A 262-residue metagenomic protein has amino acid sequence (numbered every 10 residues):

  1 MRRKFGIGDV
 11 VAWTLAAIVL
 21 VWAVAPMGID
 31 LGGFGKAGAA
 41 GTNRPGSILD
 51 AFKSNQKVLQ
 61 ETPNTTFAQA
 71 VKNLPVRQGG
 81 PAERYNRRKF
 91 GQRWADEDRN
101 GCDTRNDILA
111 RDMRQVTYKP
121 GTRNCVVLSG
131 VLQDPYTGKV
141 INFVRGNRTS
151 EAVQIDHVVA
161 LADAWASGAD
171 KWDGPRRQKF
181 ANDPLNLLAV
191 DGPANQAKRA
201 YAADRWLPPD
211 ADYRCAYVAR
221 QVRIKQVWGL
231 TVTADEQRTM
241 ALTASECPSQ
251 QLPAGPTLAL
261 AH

Functional and structural regions predicted by a protein language model:
M1, W22-A25, A37-N43, P208: Compositionally biased, charge-rich terminal segments
M1-L15: N-terminal Sec-pathway targeting helices
G6, D103-T104, D134-P135, A200-A203: Secondary-structure junction/capping motif
A17-D30: Hydrophobic alpha-helical membrane-insertion segments, chiefly the h-region of N-terminal signal peptides
G28, G32-C102, E236, T243-S245 (+1 more regions): N-terminal module-boundary/linker segments of secreted carbohydrate-active enzymes
N64, A68-V71, A82, R105-N106 (+6 more regions): Extracytoplasmic/secreted envelope proteins and their assembly/folding machinery, especially bacterial periplasmic
P81-Q154, V158-V159: Secreted/periplasmic proteins that engage bacterial cell-wall peptidoglycan
Y136-H262: Domain-level detector of nuclease and nuclease-like folds in predominantly extracellular/periplasmic contexts
